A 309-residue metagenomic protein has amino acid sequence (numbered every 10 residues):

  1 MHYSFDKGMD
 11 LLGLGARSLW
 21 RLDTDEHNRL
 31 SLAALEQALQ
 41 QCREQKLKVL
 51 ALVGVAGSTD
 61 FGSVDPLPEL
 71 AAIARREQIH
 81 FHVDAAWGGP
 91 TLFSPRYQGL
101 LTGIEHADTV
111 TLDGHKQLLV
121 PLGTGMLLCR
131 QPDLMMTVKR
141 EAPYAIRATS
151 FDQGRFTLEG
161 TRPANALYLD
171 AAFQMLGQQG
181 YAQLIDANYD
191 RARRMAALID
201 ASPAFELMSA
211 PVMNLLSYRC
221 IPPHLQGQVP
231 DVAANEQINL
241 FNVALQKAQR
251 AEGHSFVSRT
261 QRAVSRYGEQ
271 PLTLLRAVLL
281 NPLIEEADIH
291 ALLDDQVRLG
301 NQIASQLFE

Functional and structural regions predicted by a protein language model:
M1-D133: Conserved PLP-enzyme active-site core in the AAT-like
S58, E77, T102-P203, S209 (+1 more regions): Active-site C-terminal subdomain of aminotransferase-like
A71, R75, D200, Q249-R250: Anion (oxyanion) recognition and catalysis
A142-Y144, A187-D190, S209-R219, Q261-G268: A glycine-rich phosphate-binding loop feature that marks nucleotide/adenosyl-phosphate handling sites
E206-P211, S258-R259, E309: Short beta-strand
L207-Q249: Conserved PLP-binding catalytic core of the aspartate aminotransferase-like
A248-P271: Conserved PLP cofactor-binding pocket of PLP-dependent enzymes
R266-E309: PLP-dependent enzyme catalytic core of the Aspartate aminotransferase-like
